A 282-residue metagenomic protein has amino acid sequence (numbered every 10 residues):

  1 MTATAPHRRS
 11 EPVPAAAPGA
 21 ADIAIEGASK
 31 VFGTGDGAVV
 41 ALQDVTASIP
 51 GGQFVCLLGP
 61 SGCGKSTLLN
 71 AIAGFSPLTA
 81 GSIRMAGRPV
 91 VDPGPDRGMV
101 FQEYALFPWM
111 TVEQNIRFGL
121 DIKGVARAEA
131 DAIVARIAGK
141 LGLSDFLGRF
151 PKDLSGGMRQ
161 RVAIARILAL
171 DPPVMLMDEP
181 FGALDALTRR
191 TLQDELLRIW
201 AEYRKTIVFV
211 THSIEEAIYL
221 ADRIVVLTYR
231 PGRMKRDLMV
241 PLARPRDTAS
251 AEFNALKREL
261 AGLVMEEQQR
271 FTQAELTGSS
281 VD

Functional and structural regions predicted by a protein language model:
L58-P60: The feature captures the beta-strand-to-loop junction immediately N-terminal to the Walker
A73: Helix-to-loop junction immediately C-terminal to a conserved catalytic motif
G81-P93: Conserved ABC transporter NBD signature motif
M110-F118: Short coil-to-helix segment of the ABC ATPase nucleotide-binding domain corresponding to the Q-loop/switch region
R117, D121, A128-F146, R198: Conserved ABC ATPase "signature" region
F150-L154, M158: Conserved ABC ATPase signature
A169-P173: A short, proline-enriched helix->beta-strand linker immediately N-terminal to the Walker B motif in ABC-type P-loop
